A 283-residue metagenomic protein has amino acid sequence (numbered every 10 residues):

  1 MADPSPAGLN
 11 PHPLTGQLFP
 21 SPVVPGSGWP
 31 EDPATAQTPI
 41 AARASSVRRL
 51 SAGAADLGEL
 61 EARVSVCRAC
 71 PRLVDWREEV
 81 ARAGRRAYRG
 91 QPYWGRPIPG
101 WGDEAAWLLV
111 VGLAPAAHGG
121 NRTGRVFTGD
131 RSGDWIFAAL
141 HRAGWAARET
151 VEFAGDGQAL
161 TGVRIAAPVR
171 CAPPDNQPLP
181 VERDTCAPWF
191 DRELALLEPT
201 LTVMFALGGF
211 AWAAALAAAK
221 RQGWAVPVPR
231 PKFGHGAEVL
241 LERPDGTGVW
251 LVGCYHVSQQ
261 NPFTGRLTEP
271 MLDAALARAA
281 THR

Functional and structural regions predicted by a protein language model:
M1-S5: Intrinsically disordered, charged low-complexity linkers and terminal tails that flank or connect structured domains
G8-L241, D245-R283: A polyanion-binding, active-site-adjacent surface
